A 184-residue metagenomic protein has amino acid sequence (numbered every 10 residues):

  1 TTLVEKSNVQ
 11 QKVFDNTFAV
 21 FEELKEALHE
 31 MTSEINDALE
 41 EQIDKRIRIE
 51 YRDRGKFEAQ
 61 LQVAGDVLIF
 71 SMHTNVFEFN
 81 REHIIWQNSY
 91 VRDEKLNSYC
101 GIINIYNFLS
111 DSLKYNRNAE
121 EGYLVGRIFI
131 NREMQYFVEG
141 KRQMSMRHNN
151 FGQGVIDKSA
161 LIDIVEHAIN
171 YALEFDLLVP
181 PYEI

Functional and structural regions predicted by a protein language model:
T1-K6, F70, I103, I128 (+1 more regions): Generic hydrophobic, helix-prone segments enriched in Leu/Val/Ile
T2-I49: Contiguous, amphipathic alpha-helical segments that mediate oligomerization or scaffolding in large protein assemblies
S33-D44, F70-M72, F79-R81, L177-P181: Short, solvent-exposed secondary-structure capping/transition elements
K45-M146: Hydrophobic-cavity lipid-handling domains and compact docking modules
Y123-I184: Glycine-rich, aromatic-bearing surface loops/beta-hairpins
